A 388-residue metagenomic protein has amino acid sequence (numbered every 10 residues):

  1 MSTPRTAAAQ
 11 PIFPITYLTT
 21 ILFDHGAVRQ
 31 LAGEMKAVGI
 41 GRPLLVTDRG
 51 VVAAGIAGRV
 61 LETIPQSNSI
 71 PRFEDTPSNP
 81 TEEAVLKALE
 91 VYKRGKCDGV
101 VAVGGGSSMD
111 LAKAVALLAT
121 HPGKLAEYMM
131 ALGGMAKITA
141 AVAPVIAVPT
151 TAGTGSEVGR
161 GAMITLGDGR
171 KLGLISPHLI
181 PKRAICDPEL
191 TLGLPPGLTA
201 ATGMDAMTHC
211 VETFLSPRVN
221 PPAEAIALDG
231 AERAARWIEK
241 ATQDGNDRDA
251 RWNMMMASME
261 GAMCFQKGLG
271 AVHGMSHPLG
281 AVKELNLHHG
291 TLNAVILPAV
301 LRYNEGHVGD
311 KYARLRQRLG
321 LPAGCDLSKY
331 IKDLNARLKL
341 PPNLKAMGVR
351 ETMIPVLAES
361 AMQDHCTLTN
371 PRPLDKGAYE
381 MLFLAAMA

Functional and structural regions predicted by a protein language model:
M1-V38: N-terminal amphipathic/basic leader segments beginning at the initiator methionine
R29-L44, E62-S67, R94: Glycine-rich phosphate/diphosphate-binding loops that line cofactor/substrate pockets in enzymes
V52-K124, E239-R251: N-terminal small/polar loop signature for handling phosphorylated ligands or for N-terminal nucleophile
E83-E189: Glycine/threonine-rich beta-strand-loop-alpha-helix active-site module that forms ligand/phosphate-binding
V158-K267, G377: Carboxylate- and glycine-rich phosphate/diphosphate-binding segment that chelates Mg2+/Mn2+
A281-L285, G290-M353: Gly/Pro-rich interdomain helix-loop hinge
E351-A388: Short, amphipathic C-terminal "tail helix"
